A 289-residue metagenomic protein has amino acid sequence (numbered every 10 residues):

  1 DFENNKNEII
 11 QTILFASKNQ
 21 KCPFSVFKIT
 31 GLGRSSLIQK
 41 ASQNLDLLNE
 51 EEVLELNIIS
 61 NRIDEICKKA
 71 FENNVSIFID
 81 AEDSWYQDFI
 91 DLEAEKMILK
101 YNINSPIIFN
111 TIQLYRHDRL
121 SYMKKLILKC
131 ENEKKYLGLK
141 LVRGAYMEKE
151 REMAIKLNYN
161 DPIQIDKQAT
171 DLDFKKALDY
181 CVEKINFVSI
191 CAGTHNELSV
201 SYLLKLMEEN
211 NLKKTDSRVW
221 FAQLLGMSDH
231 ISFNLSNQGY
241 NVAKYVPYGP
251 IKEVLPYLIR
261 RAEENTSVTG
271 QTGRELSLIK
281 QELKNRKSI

Functional and structural regions predicted by a protein language model:
D1-I289: Positively charged, amphipathic and often flexible ligand-engagement surfaces
